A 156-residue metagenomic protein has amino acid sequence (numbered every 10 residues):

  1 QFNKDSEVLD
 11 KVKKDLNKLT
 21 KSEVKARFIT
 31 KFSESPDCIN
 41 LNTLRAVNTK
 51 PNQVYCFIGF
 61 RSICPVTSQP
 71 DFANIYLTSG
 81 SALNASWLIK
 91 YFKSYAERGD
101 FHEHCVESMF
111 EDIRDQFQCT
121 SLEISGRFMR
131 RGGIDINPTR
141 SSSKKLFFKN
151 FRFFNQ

Functional and structural regions predicted by a protein language model:
Q1-Q156: N-terminal intrinsically disordered, cationic/polar leader segments that include organellar targeting peptides
